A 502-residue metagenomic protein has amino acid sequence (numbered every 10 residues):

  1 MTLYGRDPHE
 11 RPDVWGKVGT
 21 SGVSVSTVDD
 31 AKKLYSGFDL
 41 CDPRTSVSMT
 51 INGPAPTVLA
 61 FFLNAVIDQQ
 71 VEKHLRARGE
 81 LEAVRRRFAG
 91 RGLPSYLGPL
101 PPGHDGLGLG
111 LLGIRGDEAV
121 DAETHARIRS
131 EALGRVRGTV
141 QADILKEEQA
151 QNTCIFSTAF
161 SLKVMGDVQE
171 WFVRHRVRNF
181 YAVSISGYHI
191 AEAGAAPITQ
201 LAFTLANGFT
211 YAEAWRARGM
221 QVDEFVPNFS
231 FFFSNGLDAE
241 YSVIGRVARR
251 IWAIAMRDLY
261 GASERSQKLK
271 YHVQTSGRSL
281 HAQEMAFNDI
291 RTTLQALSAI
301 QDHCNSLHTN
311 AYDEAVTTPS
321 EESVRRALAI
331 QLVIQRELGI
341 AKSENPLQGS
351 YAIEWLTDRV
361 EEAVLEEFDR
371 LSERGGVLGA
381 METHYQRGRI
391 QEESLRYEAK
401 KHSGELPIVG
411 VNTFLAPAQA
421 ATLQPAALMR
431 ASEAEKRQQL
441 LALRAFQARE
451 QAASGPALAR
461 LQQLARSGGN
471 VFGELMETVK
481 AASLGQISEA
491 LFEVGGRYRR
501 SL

Functional and structural regions predicted by a protein language model:
M1-L3, R85, R91, L97 (+2 more regions): Flexible, glycine-rich loop/tail regions that form catalytic "lids" or insertion modules at the edges of active sites
M1-N235, E240-Y241, L259, K268-H272 (+2 more regions): Catalytic alpha/beta active-site cores
H9-E10, T318-E321, Y498-R500: Short secondary-structure transition/capping segments
G19-S26, V47-V58, N152-V164, A193-N207 (+13 more regions): Catalytic cores of large soluble enzymes that bind and process phosphate-bearing ligands
A31, R44-S46, A55, L59 (+6 more regions): Short runs of predominantly hydrophobic/aromatic residues within well-ordered alpha helices that form helix-helix
S36-L40, I67-V71, G166-R178, A206-M220 (+12 more regions): Generic secondary-structure signature for well-ordered alpha-helical cores
E147-E148, I190, V273-S276, L347-Q348 (+1 more regions): A short alpha-helix capping/helix-coil boundary motif
T199-F209, R218, E224, N228-G410: Active-site capping/gating regions of soluble enzymes
